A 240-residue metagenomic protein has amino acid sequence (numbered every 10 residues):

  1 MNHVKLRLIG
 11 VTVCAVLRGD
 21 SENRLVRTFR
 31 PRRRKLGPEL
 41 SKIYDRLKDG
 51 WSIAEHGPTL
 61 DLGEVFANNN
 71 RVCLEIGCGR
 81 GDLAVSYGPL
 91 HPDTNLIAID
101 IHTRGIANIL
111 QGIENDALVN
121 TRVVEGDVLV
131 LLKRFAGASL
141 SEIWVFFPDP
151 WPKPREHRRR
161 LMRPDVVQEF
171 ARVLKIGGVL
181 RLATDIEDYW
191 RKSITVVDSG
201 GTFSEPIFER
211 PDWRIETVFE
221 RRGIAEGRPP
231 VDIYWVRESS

Functional and structural regions predicted by a protein language model:
L6-V72, D82-V85, P89: S-adenosyl-L-methionine
G77-G79: Class I SAM-dependent methyltransferase "Motif I" SAM/SAH-binding loop
H102: Conserved SAM/SAH-binding beta-strand->alpha-helix loop
L110-G137: S-adenosyl-L-methionine
K133-E142, F147: A short acidic, Gly/Pro-enriched loop at the edge of an enzyme's catalytic core that lines a small-molecule cofactor
M162-I176: A short glycine-rich, Lys/Arg-flanked "PGG" loop and its adjoining helix->strand segment in the class I
G177-T184: Conserved beta-strand signature within the Rossmann-like core of class I S-adenosyl-L-methionine
Y189-S240: Class I S-adenosyl-L-methionine
